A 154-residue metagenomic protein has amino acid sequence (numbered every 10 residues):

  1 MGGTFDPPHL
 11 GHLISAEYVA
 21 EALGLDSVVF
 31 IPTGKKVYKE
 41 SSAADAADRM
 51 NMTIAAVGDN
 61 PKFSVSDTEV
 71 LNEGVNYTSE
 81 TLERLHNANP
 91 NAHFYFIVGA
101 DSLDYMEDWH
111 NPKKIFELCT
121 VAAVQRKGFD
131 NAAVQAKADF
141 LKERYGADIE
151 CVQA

Functional and structural regions predicted by a protein language model:
M1-A154: Nucleotidyltransferase catalytic core that binds NTPs
